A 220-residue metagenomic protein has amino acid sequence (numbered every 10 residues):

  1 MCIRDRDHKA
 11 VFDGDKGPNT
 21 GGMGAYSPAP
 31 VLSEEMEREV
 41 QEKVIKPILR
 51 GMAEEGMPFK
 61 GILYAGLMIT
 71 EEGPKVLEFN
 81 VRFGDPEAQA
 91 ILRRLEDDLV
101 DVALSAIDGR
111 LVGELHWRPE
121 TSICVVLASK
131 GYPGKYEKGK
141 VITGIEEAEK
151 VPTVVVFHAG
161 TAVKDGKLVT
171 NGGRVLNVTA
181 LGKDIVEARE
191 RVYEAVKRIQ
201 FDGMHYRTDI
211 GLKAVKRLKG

Functional and structural regions predicted by a protein language model:
R4-A88: Internal nucleotide-binding/catalytic subdomain
F12-G14, V112-E114, T161-L168: Short beta-strand/turn micro-motifs at beta-sheet edges
G17, G24, P74-K75, S122-V125 (+3 more regions): Structural motif
V40-L63, N80-V151: Active-site "cap" helix and flanking loop/linker of ATP-utilizing ligase/carboxylase catalytic domains
M68, V126, T143, V155-G160 (+2 more regions): Residues in well-ordered beta-strands of folded domains
K138-N177: Generic long, charged, amphipathic alpha-helical segments
A162-D165, V169-G220: Generic C-terminus detector
